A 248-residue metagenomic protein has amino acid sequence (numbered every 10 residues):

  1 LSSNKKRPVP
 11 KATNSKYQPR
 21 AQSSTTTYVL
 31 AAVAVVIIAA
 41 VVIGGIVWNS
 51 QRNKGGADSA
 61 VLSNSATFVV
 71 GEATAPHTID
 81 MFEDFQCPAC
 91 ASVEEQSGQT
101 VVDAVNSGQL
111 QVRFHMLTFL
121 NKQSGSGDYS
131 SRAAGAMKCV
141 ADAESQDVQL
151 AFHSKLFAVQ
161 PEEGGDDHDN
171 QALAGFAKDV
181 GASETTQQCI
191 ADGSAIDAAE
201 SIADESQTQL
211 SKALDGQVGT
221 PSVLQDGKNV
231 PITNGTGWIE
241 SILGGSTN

Functional and structural regions predicted by a protein language model:
S2-A31, F176-N248: C-terminal cap of thioredoxin/glutaredoxin-like
A32-G44: Hydrophobic membrane-insertion alpha-helices, especially the h-region of bacterial N-terminal signal peptides
V42-S63: C-terminal region of N-terminal signal peptides and the immediate post-cleavage residues of exported proteins
V61-P76: A short beta-strand-turn-helix
A73, V105-S107, L214-Q217: Extracellular/periplasmic catalytic domains that process cell-envelope and extracellular macromolecules
A73-P88, E94, Q111-V112, M116: Short active-site neighborhood of thiol/selenol oxidoreductases, capturing the structured segment around
A91-N170: Structural alpha/beta surface segment adjacent to cysteine/selenocysteine redox centers across thiol/disulfide enzymes
